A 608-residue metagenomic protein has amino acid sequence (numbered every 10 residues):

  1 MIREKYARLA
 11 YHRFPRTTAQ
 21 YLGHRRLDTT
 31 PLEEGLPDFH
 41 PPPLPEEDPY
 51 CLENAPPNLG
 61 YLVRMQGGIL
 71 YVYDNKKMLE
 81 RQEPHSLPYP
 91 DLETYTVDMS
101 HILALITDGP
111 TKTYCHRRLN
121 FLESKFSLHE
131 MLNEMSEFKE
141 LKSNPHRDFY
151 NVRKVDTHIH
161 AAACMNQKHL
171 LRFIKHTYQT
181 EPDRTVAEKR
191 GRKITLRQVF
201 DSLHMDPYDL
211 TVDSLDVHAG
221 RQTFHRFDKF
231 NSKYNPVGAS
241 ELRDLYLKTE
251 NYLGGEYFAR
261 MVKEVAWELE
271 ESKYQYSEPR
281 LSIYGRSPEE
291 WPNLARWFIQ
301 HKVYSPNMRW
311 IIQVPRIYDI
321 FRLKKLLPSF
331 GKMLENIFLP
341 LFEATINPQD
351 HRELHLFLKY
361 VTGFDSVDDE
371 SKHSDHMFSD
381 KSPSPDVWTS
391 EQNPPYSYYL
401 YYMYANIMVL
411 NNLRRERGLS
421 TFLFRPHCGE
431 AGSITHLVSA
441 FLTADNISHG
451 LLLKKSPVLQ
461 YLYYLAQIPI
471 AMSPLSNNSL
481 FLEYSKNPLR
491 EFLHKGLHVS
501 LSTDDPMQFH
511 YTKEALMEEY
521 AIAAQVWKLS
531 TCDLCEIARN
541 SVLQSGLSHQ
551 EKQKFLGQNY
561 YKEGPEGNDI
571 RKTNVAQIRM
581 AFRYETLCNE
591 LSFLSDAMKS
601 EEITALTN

Functional and structural regions predicted by a protein language model:
M1-N608: Metal-cofactor-binding active-site regions of metalloenzymes
